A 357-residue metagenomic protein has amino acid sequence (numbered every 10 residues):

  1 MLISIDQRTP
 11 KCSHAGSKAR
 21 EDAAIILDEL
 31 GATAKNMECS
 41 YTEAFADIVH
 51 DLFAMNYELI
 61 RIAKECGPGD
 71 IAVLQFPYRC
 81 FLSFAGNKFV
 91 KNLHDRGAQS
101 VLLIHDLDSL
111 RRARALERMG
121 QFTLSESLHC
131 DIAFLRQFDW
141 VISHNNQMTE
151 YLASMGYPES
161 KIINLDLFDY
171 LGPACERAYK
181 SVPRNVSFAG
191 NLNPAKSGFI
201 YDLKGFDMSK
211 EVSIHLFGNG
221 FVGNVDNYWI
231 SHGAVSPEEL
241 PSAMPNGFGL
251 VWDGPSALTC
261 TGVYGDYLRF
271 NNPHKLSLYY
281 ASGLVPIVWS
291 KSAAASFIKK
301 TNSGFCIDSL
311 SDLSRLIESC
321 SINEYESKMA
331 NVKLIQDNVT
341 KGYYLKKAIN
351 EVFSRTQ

Functional and structural regions predicted by a protein language model:
M1-K88, L93-V101, L110-E117, K291-A294: N-terminal pre-catalytic "stem/leader" segment of glycosyltransferase-like enzymes
A19-R20, F168-P245: Conserved catalytic-core segment of nucleotide-activated headgroup transferases in glycan assembly
F89-Q99, R118-V141: Membrane-proximal helix-turn-helix segments that form the acceptor-binding/catalytic region of lipid-linked
S100-E126, C260-V263: Acceptor-binding helix/loop patch of EC 2.4 sugar-transfer enzymes, predominantly nucleotide-sugar-dependent
R112-A115, F134-K161: A short, active-site helix/loop in glycosyltransferases that binds the activated sugar's phosphate group
P237, S242-S282, V288-S296: Nucleotide-sugar-dependent
T301-I307: A short acidic/histidine/glycine-rich donor-binding loop in glycosyltransferase catalytic cores
D308-Q357: A charged, aromatic-enriched C-terminal amphipathic alpha-helix characteristic of glycosyltransferases across folds
